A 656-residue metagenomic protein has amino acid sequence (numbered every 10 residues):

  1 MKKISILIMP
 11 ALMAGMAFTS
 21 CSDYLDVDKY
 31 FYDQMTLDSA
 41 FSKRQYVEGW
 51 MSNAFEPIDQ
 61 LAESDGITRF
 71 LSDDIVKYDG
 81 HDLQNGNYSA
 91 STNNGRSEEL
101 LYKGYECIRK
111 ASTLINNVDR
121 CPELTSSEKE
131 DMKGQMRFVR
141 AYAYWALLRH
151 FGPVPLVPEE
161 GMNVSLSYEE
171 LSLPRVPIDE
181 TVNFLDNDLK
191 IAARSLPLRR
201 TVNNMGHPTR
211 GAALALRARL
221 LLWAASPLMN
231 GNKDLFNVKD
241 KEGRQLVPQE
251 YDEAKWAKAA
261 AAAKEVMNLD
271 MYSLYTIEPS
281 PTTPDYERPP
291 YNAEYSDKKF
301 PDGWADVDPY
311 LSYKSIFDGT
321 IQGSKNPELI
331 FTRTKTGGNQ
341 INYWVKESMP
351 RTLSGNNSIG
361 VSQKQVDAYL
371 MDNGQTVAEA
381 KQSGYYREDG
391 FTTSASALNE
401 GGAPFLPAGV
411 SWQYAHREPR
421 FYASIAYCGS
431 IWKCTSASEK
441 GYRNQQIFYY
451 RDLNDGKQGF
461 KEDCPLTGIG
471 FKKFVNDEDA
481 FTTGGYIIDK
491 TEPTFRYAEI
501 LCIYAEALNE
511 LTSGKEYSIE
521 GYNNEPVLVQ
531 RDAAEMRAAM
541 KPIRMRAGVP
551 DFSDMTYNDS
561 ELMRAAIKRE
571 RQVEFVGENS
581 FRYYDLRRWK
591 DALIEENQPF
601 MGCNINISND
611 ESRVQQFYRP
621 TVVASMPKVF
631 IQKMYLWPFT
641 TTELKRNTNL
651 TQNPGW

Functional and structural regions predicted by a protein language model:
I4, G15-F41, L185, A218 (+1 more regions): Bacterial Sec-dependent N-terminal signal peptides
C21, G104-C107, F184-D186, A260 (+9 more regions): Long, intrinsically disordered, low-complexity segments
C21-T68, W412-A415, F639, E643-W656: Membrane-proximal, proline-rich intrinsically disordered regions
S39-Q60, G80-F151, Y168-R210, V410 (+4 more regions): Conserved, well-structured interaction surfaces
A141, R217-A218, D489-A547: Extended amphipathic alpha-helical segments enriched in small hydrophobics
L148-R149, P155, L220-N232, E510-G514: Short coil/turn linking the two alpha-helices of tandem helical-hairpin repeats
P327, N339-R496: Flexible, polar/acidic helix-loop-strand segments at domain edges
